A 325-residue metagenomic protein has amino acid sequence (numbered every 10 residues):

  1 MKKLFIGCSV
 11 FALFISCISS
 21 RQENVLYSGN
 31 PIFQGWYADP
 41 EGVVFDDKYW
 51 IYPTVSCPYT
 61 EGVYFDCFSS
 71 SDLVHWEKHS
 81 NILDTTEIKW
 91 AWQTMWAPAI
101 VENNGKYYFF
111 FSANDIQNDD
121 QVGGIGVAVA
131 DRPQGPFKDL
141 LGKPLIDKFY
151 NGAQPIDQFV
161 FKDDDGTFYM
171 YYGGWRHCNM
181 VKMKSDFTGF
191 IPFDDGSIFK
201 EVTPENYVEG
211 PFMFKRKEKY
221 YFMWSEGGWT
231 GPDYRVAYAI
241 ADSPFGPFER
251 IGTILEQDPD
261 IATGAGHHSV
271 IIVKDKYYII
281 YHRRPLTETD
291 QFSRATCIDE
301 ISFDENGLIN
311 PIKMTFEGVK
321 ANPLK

Functional and structural regions predicted by a protein language model:
M1-E23: Bacterial Sec-dependent N-terminal signal peptides
C17-K325: Carbohydrate-active catalytic/glycan-binding domains of CAZyme proteins, especially the secreted or lumenal ectodomains
